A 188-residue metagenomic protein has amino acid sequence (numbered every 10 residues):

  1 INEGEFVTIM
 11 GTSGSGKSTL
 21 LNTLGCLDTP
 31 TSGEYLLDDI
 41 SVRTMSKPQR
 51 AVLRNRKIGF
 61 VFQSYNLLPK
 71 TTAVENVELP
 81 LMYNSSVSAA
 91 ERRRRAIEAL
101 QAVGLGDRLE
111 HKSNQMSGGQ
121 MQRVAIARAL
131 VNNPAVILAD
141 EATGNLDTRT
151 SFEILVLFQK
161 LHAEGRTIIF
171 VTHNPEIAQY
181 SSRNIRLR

Functional and structural regions predicted by a protein language model:
I1-L187: ABC family nucleotide-binding domain
